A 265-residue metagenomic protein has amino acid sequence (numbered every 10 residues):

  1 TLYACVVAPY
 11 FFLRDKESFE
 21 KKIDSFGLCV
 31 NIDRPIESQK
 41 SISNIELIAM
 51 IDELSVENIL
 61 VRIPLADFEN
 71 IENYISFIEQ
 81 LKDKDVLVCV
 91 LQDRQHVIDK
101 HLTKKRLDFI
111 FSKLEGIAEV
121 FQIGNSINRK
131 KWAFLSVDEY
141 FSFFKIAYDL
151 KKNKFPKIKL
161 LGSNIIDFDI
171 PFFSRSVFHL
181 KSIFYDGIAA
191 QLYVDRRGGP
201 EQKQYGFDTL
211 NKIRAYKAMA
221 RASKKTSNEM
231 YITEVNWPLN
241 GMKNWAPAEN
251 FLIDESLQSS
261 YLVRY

Functional and structural regions predicted by a protein language model:
T1-V120, V137-N164, S182, R221-S227 (+2 more regions): Non-catalytic accessory regions flanking glycosidase/transglycosidase catalytic cores in CAZymes
P35-I36, S136, Q204-Y205, I253-D254: A generic structural signal for short
V56-P64, V86-Q92, G116-N125, G162-I166 (+3 more regions): Aromatic- and acid-rich polysaccharide-binding/catalytic face of secreted or lumenal carbohydrate-active enzymes
E69, Q92-L107, S126-V137, R197-Q202 (+1 more regions): Surface-exposed, active-site-proximal loop segments in enzymatic domains
E72-I75, R196-W245, V263-R264: Glycoside hydrolase catalytic-domain groove-lining segments
D108, K145-Y148, F173-V177, L210-R221: Short, well-ordered amphipathic alpha-helices
A133-F141, H179, L210: Short, amphipathic alpha-helical segments
F172-S182, K243-V263: Short, electropositive alpha-helical surface patch
